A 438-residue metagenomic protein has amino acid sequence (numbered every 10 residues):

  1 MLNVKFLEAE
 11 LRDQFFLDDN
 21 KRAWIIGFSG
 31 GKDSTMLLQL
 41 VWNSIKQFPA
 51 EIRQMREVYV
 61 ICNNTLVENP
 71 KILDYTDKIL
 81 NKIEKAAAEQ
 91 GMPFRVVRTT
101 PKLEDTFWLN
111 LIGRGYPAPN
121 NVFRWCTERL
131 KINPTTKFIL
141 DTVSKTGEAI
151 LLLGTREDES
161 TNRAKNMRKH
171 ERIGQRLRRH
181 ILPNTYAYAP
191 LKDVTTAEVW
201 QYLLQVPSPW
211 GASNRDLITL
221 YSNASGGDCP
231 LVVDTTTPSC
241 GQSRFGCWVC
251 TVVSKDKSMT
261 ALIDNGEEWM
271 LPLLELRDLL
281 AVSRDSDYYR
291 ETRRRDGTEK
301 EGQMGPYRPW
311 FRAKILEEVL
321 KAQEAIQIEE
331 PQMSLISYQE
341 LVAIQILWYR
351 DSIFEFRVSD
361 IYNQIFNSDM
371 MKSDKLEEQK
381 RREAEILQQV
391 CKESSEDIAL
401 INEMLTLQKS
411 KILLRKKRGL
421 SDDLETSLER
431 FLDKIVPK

Functional and structural regions predicted by a protein language model:
M1-I25, K32-K438: Nucleotide-activated chemistry modules centered on ATP-dependent adenylation/adenylyltransferase
